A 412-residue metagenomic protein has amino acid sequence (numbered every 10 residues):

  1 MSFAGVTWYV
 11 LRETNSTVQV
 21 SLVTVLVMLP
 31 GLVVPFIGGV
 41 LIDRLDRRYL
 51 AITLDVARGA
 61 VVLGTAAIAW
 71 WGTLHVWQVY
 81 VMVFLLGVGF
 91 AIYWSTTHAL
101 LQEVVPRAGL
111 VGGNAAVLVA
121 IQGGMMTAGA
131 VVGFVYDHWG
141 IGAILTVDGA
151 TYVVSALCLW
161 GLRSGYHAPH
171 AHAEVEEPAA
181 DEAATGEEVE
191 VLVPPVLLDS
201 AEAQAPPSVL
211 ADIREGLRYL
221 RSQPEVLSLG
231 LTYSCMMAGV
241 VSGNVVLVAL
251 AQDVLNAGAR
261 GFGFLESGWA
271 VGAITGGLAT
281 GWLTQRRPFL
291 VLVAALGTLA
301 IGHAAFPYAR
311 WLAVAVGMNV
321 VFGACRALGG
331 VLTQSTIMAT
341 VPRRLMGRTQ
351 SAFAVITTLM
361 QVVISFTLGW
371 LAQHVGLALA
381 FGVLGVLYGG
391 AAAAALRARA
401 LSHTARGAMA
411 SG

Functional and structural regions predicted by a protein language model:
M1-G412: Alpha-helical transmembrane-bundle signature of multi-pass membrane transport and export proteins
